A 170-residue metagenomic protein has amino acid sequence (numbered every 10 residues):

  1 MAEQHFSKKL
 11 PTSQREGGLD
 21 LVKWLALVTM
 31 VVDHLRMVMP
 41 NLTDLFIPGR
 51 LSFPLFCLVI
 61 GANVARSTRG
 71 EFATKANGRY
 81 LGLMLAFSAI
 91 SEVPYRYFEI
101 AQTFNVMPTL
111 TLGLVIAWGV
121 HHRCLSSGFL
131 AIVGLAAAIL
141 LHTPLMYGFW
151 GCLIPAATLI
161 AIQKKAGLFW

Functional and structural regions predicted by a protein language model:
M1-W170: Alpha-helical transmembrane segments and their immediate juxtamembrane cytosolic regions
